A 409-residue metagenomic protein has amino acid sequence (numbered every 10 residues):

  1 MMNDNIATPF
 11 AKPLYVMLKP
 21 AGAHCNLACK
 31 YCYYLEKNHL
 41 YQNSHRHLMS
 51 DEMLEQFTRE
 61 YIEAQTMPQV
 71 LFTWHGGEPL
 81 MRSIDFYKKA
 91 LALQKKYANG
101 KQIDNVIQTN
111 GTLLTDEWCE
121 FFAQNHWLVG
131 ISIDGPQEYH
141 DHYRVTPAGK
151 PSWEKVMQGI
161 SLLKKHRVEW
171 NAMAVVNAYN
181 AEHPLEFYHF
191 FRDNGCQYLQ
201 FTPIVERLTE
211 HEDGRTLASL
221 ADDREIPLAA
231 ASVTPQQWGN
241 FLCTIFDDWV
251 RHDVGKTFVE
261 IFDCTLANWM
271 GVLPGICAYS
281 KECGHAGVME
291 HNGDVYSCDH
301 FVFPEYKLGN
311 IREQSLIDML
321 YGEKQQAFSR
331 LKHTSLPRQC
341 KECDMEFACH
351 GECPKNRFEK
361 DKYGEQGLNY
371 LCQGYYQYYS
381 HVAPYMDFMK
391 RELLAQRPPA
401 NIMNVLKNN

Functional and structural regions predicted by a protein language model:
M2-E120, Q124-N125: Conserved alpha-helical substructure of the radical SAM core
C25, C29-C32, C277, C283 (+5 more regions): Disulfide-bonded cysteines in secreted/extracellular proteins and peptides
K30-Y34, D134, D213-L220: Short, flexible, mixed-charge acidic loops at enzyme active sites
F57-R59, E63, M81-Q200, R207-T209 (+1 more regions): Conserved AdoMet/S-adenosylmethionine-binding subsite of the radical SAM
T146-E154, S161, K165-A278, E282 (+3 more regions): Radical SAM enzyme [4Fe-4S]-AdoMet core and its adjacent flexible, acidic and glycine-rich loops/tails across
H291: A cytosolic small-molecule/anion-sensing beta-strand core signal
V302-N409: Flexible mid-to-C-terminal extensions adjoining Fe-S/redox cofactors in radical SAM and related proteins
